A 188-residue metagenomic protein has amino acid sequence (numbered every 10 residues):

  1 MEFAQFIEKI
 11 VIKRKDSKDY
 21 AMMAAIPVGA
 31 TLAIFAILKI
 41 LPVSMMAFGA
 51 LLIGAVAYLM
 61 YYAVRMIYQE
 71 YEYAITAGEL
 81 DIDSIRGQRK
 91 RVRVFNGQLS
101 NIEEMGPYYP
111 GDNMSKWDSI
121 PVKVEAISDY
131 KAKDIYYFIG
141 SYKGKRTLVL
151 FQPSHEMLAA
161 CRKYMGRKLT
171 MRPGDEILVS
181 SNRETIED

Functional and structural regions predicted by a protein language model:
M1-A30: N-terminal membrane-targeting/pre-transmembrane regions
P27-K39: N-terminal signal sequences
A36-A55: Hydrophobic alpha-helical transmembrane segments
G49-E70: Transmembrane alpha-helices and immediately adjacent membrane-cytoplasm interface residues in multi-pass integral
T76-R93: Membrane-cytosol interface motif
F95-S115: Structured surface patches comprising rigid loops and adjacent beta-strands/short helices at the edges of well-ordered
P121-D175: A membrane-cytosol interface segment of integral membrane proteins
L169-D188: Glycine-rich, aromatic-bearing surface loops/beta-hairpins
